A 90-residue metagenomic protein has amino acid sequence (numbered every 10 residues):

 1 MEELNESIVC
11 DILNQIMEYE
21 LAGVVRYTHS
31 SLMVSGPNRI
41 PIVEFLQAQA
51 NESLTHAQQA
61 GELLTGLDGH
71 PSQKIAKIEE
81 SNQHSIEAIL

Functional and structural regions predicted by a protein language model:
M1-L90: Iron-associated oxidoreductase/ferritin-like identity signal
